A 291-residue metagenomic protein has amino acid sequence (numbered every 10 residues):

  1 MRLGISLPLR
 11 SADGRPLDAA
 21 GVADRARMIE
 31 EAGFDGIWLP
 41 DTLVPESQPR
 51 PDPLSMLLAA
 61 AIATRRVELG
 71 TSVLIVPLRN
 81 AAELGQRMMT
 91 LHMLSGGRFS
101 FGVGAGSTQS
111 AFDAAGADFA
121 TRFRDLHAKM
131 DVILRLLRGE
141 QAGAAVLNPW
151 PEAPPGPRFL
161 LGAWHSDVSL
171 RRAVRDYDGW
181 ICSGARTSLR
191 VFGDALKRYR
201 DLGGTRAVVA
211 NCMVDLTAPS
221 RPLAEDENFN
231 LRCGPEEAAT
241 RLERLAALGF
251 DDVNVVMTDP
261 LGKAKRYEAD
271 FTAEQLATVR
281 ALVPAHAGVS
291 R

Functional and structural regions predicted by a protein language model:
M1-R291: Active-site-adjacent structural elements that line small-molecule/cofactor binding pockets in enzymes
